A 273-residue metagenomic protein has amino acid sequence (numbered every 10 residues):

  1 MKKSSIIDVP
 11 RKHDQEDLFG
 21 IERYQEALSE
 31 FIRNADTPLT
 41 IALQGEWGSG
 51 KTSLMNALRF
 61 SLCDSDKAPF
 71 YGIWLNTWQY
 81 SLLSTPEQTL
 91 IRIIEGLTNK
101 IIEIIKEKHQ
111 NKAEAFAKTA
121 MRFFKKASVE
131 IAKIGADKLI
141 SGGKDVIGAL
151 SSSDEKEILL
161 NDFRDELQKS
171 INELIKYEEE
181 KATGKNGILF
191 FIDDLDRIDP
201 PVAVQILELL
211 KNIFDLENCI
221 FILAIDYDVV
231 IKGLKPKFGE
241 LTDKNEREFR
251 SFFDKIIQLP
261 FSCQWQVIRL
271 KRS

Functional and structural regions predicted by a protein language model:
M1-L83, E87-I91, S170, L174 (+3 more regions): Walker A/P-loop-proximal flanking segment of P-loop NTPase domains
A27, S53-S61, Q88-L97, E166 (+7 more regions): Alpha-helical scaffold elements adjacent to nucleotide-binding pockets in ATP/GTP-utilizing enzyme cores
L39, I104-K108, E178, A182 (+3 more regions): Short, flexible/disordered secondary-structure transition segments
G50, S81-L82, R197-D199, V229-G233 (+1 more regions): Flexible loop/turn segments at secondary-structure boundaries
M55, F60-E180, G239, E246: P-loop NTPase nucleotide-binding core
A68-G72, N186, L216-I220, I225 (+1 more regions): Short glycine-/polar-rich loops that comprise or flank the Walker A/P-loop and associated switch/sensor motifs
E155-K232, K237: Conserved Walker B catalytic segment
D243-S273: Conserved P-loop NTPase catalytic core
